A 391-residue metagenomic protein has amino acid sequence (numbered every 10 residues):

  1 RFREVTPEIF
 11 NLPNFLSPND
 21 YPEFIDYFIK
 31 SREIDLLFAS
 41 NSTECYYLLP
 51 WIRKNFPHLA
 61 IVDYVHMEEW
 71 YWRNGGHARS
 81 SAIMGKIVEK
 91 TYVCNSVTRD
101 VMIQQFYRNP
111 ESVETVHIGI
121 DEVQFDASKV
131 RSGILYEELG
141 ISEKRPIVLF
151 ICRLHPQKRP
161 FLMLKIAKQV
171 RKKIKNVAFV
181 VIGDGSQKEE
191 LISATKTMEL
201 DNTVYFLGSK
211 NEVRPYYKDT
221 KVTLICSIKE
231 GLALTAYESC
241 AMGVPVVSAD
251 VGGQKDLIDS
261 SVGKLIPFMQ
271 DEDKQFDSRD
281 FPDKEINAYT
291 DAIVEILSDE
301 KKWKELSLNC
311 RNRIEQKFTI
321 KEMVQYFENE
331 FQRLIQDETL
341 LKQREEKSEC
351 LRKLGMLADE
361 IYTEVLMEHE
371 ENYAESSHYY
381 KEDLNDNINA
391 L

Functional and structural regions predicted by a protein language model:
T6-P13, I192-G208: Nucleotide-activated donor-binding/catalytic signature segment of Leloir-type glycosyltransferases, i.e., the conserved
Y47, N74-G75, K86-V113, I120-F125: A short, active-site helix/loop in glycosyltransferases that binds the activated sugar's phosphate group
D126-I141: A short helix/loop element that forms part of the nucleotide-sugar donor recognition site in Leloir-type
P146-Q169, S186-E190: A conserved mid-protein helix/loop that constitutes part of the nucleotide-sugar donor-binding site
S193, A288, V294-E295, K302-K317 (+1 more regions): A short, well-ordered alpha-helix in the C-terminal region of glycosyltransferases
S209, I228: Aromatic "clamp/platform" in nucleotide-sugar-dependent glycosyltransferases that forms part of the donor/acceptor
P245-S248, I258, K264-I266: Short hydrophobic beta-strand element within catalytic cores of glycosyltransferases and related nucleotide-activated
Q316, I320-L391: C-terminal amphipathic helix plus adjacent low-complexity, charged tail appended to glycosyltransferase catalytic
